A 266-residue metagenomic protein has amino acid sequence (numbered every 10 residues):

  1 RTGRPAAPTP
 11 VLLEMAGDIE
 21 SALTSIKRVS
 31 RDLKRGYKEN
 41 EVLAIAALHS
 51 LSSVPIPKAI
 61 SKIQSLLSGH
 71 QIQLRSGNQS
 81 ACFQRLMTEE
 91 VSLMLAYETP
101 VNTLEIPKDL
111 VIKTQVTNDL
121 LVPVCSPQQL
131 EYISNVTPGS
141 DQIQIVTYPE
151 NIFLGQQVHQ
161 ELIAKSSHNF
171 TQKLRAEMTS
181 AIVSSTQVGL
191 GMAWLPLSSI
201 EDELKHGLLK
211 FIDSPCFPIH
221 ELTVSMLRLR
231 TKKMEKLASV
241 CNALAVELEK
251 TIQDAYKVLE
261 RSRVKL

Functional and structural regions predicted by a protein language model:
R1-V11, I212: Beta-hairpin "wing" of winged helix-turn-helix
A7-Y37: Alpha-helical "hinge/linker" immediately C-terminal to small N-terminal DNA-binding modules
N40-T103, R261-S262: Central regulatory/effector-binding core of bacterial HTH transcription factors
N78-C82, M87-E90, Y97, N151-F153 (+1 more regions): Hydrophobic hinge/microswitch elements
E105-T114, N118-D119, S184-R230: Beta-alpha-beta core module
P107-E150: Flexible hinge/capping segments at coil-to-helix
L130-S134, D141-S166, C241-A245, E249-L259: Secondary-structure junction motif
K165, L197-H206, C216-L266: C-terminal effector-binding regulatory domain of bacterial HTH transcription factors
